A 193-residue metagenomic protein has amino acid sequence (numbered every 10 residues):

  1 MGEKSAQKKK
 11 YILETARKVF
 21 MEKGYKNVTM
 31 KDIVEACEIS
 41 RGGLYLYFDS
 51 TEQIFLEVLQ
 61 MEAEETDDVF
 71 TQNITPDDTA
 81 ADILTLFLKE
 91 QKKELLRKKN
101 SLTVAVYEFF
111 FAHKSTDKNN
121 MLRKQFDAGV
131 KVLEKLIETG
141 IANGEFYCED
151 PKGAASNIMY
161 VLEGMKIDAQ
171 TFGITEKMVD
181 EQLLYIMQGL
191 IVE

Functional and structural regions predicted by a protein language model:
M1-A6: N-terminal intrinsically disordered/low-complexity leader segments
K8, T51, V58, E62-T66 (+6 more regions): Hydrophobic/aromatic residues within well-ordered alpha-helical segments
Y11, T15, V19-Q53, E57: Helix-turn-helix
E22-K26, D77, N143: Short coil/turn segments at alpha/beta junctions that flank glycine-rich nucleotide-binding fingerprints
E57, M61, T71-K98, A154-I158 (+1 more regions): Hydrophobic alpha-helical connector segments
E64-D67, Q72, R97, S115-A142 (+1 more regions): Amphipathic alpha-helical packing segments from all-alpha helical-bundle domains
L95-D117: Amphipathic alpha-helical segments used for helix-helix packing
N119, R123, D127, I141-I186: Hydrophobic/aromatic-rich alpha-helical bundle segments in the mid-to-C-terminal region
